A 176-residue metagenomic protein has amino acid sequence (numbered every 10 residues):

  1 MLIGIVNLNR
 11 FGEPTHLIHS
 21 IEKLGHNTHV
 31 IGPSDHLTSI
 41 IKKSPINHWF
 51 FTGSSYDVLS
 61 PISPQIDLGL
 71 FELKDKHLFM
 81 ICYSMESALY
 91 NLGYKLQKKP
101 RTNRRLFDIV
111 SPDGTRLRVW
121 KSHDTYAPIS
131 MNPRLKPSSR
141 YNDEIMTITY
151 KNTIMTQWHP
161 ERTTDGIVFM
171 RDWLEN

Functional and structural regions predicted by a protein language model:
L2-L24, S34, P45, Q97-N176: Amide-donor transfer/coupling interface in amidating biosynthetic enzymes
G12-E13, L89-N91: Short amphipathic alpha-helical surface micro-motifs
E22-M80, M85, L92: Flexible gly/pro-rich beta->alpha loop and the following alpha-helix that scaffold active-site loops
V58, S87-Y90, P128-S130, T164: Short catalytic/ligand-binding loop motif for oxyanion handling, primarily in non-cytosolic enzymes, centered on
L78, L89, Q97-K99: Residue-level detector of intrinsically disordered/flexible regions characterized by low predicted structural confidence
Y83, S87, T156-W158: Long, contiguous hydrophobic alpha-helical segments, chiefly transmembrane helices and signal peptides
